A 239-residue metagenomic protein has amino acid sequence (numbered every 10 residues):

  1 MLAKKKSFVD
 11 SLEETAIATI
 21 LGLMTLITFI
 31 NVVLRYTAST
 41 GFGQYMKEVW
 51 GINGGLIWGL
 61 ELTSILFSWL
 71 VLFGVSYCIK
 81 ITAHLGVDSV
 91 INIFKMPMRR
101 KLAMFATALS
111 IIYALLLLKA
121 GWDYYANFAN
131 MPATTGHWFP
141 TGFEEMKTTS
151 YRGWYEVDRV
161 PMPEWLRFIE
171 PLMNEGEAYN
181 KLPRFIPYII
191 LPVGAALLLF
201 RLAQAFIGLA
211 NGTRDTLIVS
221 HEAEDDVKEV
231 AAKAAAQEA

Functional and structural regions predicted by a protein language model:
M1-A239: Alpha-helical transmembrane segments and membrane-interface helix-loop junctions in multi-pass membrane proteins
